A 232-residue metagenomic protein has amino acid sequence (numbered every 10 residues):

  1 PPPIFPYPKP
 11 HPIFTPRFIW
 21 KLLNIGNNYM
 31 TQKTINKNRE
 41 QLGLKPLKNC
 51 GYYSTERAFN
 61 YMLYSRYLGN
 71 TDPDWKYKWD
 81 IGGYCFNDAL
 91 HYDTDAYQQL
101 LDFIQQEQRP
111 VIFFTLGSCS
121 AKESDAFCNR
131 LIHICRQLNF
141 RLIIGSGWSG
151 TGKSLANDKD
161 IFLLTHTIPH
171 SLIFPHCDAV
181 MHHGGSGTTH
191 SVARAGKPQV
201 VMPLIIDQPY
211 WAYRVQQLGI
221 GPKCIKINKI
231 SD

Functional and structural regions predicted by a protein language model:
P1-V111, G117-F140, L155-A156: Nucleotide-sugar-dependent glycosyltransferase catalytic domains
F59-M62, D80-G82, I143, L164 (+4 more regions): Hydrophobic/aromatic beta-strand patches that form the interior of the parallel beta-sheet core in alpha/beta enzyme
Q99, I168-P169, S231: Short acidic active-site motifs
R141-G147: Short internal beta-strands
S149-I168: Nucleotide-activated donor-binding/catalytic signature segment of Leloir-type glycosyltransferases, i.e., the conserved
T165-R214: A donor-sugar binding/catalytic signature common to diverse glycosyltransferases and related nucleotide-sugar
I206-D232: Change "using UDP/GDP/dTDP sugars" to "using nucleotide sugars
